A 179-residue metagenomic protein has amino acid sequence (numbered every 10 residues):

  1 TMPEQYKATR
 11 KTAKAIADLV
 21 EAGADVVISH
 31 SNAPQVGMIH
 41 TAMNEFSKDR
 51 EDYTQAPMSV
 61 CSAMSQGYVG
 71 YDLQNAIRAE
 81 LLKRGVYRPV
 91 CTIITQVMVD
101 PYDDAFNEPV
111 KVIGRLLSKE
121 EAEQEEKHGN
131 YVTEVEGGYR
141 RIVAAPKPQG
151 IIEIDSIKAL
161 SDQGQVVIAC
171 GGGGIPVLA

Functional and structural regions predicted by a protein language model:
T1-E4, G137-A144, L178-A179: Short, basic, glycine/proline-bearing loop/turn elements
T1-V27, H40-K48, A159-Q163: N-terminal glycine-/serine-/threonine-rich phosphate-binding loop
T9, S29-S31, Q66, G70: Generic structural signal for well-ordered secondary structure
K14-A17, A24, P34, G67 (+2 more regions): N-terminal, well-ordered alpha-helical segments
D25-M38, P89-I94, V167-C170: Short beta-strand segments at enzyme active-site cores
A33-G37, V99-P101, I175-V177: Short, active-site-adjacent cap segments at secondary-structure transitions
F46-V167: Ligand-binding beta-strand-loop-alpha-helix segment within the catalytic cores of soluble metabolic enzymes
V166-A179: Conserved mixed alpha/beta catalytic, RNA-binding, or beta-rich assembly cores of soluble enzyme, regulatory
